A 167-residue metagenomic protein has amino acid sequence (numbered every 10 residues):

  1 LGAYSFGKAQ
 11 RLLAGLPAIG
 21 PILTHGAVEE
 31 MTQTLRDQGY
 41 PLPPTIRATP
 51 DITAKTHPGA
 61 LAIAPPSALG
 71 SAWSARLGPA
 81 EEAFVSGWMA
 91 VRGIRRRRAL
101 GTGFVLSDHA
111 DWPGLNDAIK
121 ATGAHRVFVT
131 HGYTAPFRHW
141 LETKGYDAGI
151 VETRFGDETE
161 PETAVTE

Functional and structural regions predicted by a protein language model:
L1-E167: Acidic/His-rich, metal-assisted hydrolase cores and their charged scaffolds
